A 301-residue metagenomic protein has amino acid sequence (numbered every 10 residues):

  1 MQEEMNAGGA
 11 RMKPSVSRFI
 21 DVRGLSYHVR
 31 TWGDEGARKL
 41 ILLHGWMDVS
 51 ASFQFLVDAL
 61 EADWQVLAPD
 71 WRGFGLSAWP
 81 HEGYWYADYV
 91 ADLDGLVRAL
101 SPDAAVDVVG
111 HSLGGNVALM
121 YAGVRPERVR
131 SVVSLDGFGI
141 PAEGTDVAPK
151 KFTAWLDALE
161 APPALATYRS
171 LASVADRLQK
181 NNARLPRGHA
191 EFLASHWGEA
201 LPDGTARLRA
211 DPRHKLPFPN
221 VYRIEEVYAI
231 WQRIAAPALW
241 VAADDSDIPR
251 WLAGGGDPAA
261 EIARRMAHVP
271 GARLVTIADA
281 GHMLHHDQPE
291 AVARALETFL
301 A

Functional and structural regions predicted by a protein language model:
M1-L40, E61-W64, S101-A104, G139 (+3 more regions): Alpha/beta-hydrolase fold catalytic core
I20-R30, L67-V109, L113, R294: Active-site loop/oxyanion-hole signature of alpha/beta-hydrolase fold enzymes
H28-E82: Conserved HGGG/HGGXW glycine-rich cap/lid loop of the alpha/beta-hydrolase fold
A104-A148: Conserved hydrolase catalytic core segment
S134-R169: A catalytic-pocket lid/entrance helix-loop region that shapes and gates access to the active site across common
P163-V221: Conserved alpha/beta-hydrolase catalytic His-Asp/Glu region
R233-A280: Conserved loop-alpha-helix segment in the C-terminal half of the alpha/beta-hydrolase fold that carries the catalytic
H286-T298: Post-His helix in hydrolase/transferase enzymes
